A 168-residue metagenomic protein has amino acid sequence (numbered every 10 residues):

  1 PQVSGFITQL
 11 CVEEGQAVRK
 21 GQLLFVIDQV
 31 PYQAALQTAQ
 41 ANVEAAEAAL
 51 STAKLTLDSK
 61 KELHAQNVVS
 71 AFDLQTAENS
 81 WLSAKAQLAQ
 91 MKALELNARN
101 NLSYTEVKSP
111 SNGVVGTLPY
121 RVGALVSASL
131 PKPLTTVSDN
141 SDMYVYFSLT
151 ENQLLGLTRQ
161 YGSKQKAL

Functional and structural regions predicted by a protein language model:
Q2-S129, D142-Y146, N152-Q160: Amphipathic alpha-helical coiled-coil/rod segments that serve as protein-protein coupling scaffolds
K164-L168: Short conserved beta-strand and strand-loop elements enriched in small hydrophobics with frequent Asp/Gly
